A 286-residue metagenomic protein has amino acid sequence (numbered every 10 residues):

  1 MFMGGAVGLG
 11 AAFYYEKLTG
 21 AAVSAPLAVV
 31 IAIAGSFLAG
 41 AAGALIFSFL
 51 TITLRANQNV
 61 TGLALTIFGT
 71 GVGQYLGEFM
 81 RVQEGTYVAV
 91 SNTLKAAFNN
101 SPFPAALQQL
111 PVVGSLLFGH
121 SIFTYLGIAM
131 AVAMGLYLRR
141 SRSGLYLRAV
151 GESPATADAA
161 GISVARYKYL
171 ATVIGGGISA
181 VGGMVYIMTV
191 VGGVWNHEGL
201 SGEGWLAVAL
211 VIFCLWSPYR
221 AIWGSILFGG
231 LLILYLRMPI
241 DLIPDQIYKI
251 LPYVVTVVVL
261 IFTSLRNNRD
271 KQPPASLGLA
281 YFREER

Functional and structural regions predicted by a protein language model:
F2, V30-L38, N59-L63, Y125-L126 (+3 more regions): Hydrophobic alpha-helical transmembrane segments
G5-A12, I67-Q74, T124-L136, G175-G183 (+3 more regions): Hydrophobic core segments of alpha-helical transmembrane domains in multi-pass membrane transport and ion-translocation
G10, Y14, L18, A42-L45 (+7 more regions): Membrane-interface helix caps of multi-pass small-molecule transporters
A21-V72, F228, L232: Alpha-helical transmembrane segments within multi-pass membrane transporters and channels
G69-R139, I243-Y248, P274-R286: Transmembrane helix-bundle core of multi-pass membrane transporters and related energy-transducing complexes
L116-V194, P218-Y219, W223: Helix-loop-helix "hairpin" substructures at the membrane interface of multi-pass membrane proteins
E152-A155, A159, S163-R166, Y235-R286: Cytosolic-side transmembrane-helix boundaries in multi-pass membrane proteins
S179, T189-Y253: Transmembrane alpha-helical segments in multi-pass inner-membrane proteins
